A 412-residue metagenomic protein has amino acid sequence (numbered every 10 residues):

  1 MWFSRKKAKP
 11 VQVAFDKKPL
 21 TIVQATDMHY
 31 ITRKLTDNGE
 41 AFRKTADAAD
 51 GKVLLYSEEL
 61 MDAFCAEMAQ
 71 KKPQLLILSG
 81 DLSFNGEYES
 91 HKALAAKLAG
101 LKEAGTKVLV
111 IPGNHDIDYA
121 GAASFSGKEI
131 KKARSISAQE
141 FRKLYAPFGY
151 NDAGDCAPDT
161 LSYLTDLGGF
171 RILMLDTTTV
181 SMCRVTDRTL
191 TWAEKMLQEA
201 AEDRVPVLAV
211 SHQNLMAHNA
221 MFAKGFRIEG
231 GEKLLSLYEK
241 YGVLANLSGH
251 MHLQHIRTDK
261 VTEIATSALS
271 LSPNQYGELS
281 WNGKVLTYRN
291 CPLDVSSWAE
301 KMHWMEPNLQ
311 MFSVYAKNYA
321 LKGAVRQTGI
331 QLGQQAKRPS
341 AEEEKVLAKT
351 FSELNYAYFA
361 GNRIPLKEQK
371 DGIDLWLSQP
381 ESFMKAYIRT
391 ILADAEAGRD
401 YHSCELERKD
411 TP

Functional and structural regions predicted by a protein language model:
M1-K18, M302-P412: Non-catalytic terminal accessory segments
W2-H91: N-terminal active-site segment of His-dependent metallophosphoesterases
V13-A14, P19, K92-W192, Q198 (+3 more regions): Extended active-site neighborhood of metal-dependent phosphoesterases/phosphodiesterases
P19-T32, G169-T179, L208-V210, T262-A268 (+1 more regions): Active-site-proximal beta-strand elements of phosphoester/diester hydrolases
D27, D81, G113-N114, H212 (+1 more regions): Active-site glycine-centered loops adjacent to acidic/histidine catalytic or metal-binding residues that shape
M28-E59, G86, S124-E129, Y145-D152 (+3 more regions): Acidic/histidine-rich helix-loop elements that form or flank divalent-metal/phosphate-binding sites at the catalytic
K72-L75, K107, R171-L173, V180-T262 (+5 more regions): His/acidic metal-ligating clusters that form di-metal
L215-Y315: Long, structured stretches of catalytic cores involved in phosphate-ester chemistry, encompassing
